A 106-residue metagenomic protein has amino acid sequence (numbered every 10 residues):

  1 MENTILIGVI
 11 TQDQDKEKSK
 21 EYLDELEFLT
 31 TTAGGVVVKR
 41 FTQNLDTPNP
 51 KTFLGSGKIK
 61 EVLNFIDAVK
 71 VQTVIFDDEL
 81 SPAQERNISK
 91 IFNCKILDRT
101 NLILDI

Functional and structural regions predicted by a protein language model:
M1-D105: N-terminal accessory targeting/assembly segments
